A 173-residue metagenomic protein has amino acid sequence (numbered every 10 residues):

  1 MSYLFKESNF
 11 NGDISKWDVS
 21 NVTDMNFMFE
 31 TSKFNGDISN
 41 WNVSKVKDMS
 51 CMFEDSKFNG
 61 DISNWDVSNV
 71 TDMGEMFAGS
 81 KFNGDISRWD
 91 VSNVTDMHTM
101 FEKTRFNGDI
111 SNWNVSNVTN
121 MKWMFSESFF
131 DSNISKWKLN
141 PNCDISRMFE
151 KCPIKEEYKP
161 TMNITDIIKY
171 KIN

Functional and structural regions predicted by a protein language model:
M1-N173: Negatively charged
